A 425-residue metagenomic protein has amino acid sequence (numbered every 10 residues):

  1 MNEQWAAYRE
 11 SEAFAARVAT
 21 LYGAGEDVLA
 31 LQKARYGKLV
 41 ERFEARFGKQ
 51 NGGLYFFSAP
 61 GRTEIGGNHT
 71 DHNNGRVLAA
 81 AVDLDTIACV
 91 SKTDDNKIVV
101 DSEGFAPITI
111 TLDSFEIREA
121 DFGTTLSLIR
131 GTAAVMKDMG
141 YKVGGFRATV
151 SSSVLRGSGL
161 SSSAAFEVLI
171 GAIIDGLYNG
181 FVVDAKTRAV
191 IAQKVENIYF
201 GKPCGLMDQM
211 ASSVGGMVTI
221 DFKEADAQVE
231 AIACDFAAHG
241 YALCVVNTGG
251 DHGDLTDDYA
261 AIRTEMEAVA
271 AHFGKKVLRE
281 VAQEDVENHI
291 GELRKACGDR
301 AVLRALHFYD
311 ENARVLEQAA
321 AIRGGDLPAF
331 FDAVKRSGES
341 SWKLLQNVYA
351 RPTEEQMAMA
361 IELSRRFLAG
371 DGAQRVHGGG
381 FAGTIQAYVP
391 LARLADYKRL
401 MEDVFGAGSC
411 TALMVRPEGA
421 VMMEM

Functional and structural regions predicted by a protein language model:
M1-R62, I87, S91-F122, T219-R375 (+1 more regions): C-terminal nucleotide
S58-T63, G67-N74, S153-L169, G370-Y388: Glycine/serine-rich anion-binding loops at beta->alpha junctions that coordinate negatively charged ligand groups
N74-D94, V214: Structural signature of FAD isoalloxazine-binding scaffolds in flavoprotein oxidoreductases
A81-D83, L160-G180, V389: DPxDG-like acidic metal-binding loop motif
V99-D101, G145-S152, V182-K194, D332-R336 (+1 more regions): Beta-strand segments within the central parallel beta-sheet cores of soluble alpha/beta enzyme folds
A133-R156: Glycine- and acidic-rich phosphate- and metal-coordinating loops
D138-F146, I174-R188, L391-V404: Phosphate-handling active-site elements
G180-Q228, I361-R366, Q374-H377: Alpha/beta catalytic cores of group-transfer enzymes, especially the acyltransferase/condensing modules of polyketide
